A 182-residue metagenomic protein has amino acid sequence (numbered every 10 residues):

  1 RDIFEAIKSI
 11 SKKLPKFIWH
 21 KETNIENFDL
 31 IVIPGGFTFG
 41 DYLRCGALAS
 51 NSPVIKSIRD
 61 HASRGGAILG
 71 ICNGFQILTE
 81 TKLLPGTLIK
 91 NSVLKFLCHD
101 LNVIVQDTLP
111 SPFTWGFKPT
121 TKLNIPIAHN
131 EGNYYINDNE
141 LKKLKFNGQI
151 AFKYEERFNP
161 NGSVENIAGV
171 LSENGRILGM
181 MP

Functional and structural regions predicted by a protein language model:
R1-I71, I77-L97, I104, K142-K145 (+4 more regions): N-terminal beta1-alpha1 cap of cysteine-dependent amidohydrolase-like domains
E5, F113-P182: C-terminal and late-domain segments of enzyme folds
C72-N73, H129: Conserved acidic catalytic centers in enzymes
G74-F75, L109: Short, flexible active-site-adjacent loop segments at beta-strand->alpha-helix junctions, enriched in small/polar
F75-Q76, G132: Short hydrophobic/aromatic residue motifs in ordered secondary structure
K82, Q106-P110, N130: Short loop segments at secondary-structure junctions
L88-K122: Hydrophobic, well-structured mid-protein blocks that either form specific transmembrane helices
